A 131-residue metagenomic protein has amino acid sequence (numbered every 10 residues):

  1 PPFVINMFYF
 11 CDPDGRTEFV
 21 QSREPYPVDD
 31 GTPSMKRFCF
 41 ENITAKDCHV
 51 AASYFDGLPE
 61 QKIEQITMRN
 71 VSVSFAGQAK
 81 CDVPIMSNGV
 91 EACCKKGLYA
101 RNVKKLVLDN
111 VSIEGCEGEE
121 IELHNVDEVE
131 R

Functional and structural regions predicted by a protein language model:
P1-R131: Extracellular/periplasmic carbohydrate-active domains that bind, remodel, or depolymerize complex polysaccharides
